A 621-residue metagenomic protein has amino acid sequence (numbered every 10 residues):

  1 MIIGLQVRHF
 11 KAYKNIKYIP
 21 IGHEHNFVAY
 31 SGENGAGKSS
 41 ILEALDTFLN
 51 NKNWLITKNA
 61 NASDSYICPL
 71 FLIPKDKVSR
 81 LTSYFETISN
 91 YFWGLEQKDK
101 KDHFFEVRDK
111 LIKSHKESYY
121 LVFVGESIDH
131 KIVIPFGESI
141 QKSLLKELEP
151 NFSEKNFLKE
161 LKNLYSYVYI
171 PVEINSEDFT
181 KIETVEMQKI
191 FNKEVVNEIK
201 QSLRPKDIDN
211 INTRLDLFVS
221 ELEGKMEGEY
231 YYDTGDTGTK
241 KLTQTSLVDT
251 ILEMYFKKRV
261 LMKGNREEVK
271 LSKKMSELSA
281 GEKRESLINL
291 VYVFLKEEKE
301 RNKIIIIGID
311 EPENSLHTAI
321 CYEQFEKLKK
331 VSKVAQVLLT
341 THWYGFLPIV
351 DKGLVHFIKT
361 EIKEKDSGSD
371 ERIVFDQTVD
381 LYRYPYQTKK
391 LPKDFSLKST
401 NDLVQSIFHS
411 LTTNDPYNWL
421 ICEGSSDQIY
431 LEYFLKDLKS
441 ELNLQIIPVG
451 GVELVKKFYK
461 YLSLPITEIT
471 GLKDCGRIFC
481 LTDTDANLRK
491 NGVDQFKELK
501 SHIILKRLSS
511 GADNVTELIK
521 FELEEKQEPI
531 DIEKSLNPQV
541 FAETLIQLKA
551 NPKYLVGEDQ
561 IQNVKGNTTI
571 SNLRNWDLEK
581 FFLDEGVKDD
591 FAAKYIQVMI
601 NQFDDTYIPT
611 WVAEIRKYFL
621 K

Functional and structural regions predicted by a protein language model:
M1-K193, L431: P-loop NTPase switch/coupling surface
M1-N53, L261-V404, F408, K617-L620: Switch/communication elements of ASCE P-loop NTPase nucleotide-binding domains
L49, D76, S176-E177, D427 (+3 more regions): Short acidic, S/G/P-rich loop/turn micro-motifs used as interaction or catalytic elements
K77-L81, V133, D178-K181, F346-V350 (+3 more regions): Switch/connector loops and helix/strand junctions flanking conserved nucleotide-binding motifs in nucleotide-processing
S166, K303-I306, N418, I478: The start of beta-strands in P-loop NTPase/AAA+ ATPase cores
S176-I306: Extended helical coiled-coil dimerization/tether regions that scaffold and oligomerize large DNA-maintenance assemblies
G345, G353-F479: RecA-like P-loop NTPase motor core
R477-V587: Activity-critical C-terminal alpha-helical subdomain
